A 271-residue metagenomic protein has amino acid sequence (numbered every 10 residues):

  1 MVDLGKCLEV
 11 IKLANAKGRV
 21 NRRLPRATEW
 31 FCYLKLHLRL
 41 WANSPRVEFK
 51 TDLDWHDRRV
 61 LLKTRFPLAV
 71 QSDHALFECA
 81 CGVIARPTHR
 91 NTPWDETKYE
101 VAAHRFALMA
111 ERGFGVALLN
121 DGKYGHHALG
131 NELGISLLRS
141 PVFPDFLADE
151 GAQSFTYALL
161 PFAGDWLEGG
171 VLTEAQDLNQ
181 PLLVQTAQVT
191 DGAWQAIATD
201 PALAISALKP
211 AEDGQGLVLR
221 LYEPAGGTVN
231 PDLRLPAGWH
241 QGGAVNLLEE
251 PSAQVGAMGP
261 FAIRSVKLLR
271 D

Functional and structural regions predicted by a protein language model:
M1-D271: C-terminal (or distal) subdomains of carbohydrate-active enzymes
